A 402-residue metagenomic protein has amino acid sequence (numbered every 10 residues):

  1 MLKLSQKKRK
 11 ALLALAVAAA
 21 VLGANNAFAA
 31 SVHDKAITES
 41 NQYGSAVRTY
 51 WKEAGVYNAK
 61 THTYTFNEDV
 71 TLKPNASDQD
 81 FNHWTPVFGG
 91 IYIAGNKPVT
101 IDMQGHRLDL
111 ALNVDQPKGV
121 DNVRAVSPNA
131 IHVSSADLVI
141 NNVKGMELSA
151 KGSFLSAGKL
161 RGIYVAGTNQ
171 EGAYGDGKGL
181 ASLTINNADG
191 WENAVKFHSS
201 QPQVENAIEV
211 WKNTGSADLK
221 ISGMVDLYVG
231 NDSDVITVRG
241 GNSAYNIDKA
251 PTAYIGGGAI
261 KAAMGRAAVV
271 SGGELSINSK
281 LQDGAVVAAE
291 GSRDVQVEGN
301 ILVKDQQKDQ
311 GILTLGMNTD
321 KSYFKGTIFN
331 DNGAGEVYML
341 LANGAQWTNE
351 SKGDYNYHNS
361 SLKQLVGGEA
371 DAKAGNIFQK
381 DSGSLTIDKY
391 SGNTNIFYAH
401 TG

Functional and structural regions predicted by a protein language model:
M1-A14: Bacterial Sec-dependent N-terminal signal peptides
A14-G23: Bacterial N-terminal signal peptides
A24-V32: Sec-dependent signal peptide cleavage junction
F28-A29, I37, L365-A370: Intrinsically disordered, low-complexity repeat and linker tracts
V32-A46: Short N-terminal segments immediately surrounding and downstream of signal-peptide cleavage
Y43, V47-K52, Y57: Extracytoplasmic/periplasmic ligand-binding sensor domains of two-pass membrane signal-transduction receptors
A54-N67, K73-D78, H83, F88-L112 (+4 more regions): Surface-exposed loop/turn motifs in large extracellular/passenger domains
